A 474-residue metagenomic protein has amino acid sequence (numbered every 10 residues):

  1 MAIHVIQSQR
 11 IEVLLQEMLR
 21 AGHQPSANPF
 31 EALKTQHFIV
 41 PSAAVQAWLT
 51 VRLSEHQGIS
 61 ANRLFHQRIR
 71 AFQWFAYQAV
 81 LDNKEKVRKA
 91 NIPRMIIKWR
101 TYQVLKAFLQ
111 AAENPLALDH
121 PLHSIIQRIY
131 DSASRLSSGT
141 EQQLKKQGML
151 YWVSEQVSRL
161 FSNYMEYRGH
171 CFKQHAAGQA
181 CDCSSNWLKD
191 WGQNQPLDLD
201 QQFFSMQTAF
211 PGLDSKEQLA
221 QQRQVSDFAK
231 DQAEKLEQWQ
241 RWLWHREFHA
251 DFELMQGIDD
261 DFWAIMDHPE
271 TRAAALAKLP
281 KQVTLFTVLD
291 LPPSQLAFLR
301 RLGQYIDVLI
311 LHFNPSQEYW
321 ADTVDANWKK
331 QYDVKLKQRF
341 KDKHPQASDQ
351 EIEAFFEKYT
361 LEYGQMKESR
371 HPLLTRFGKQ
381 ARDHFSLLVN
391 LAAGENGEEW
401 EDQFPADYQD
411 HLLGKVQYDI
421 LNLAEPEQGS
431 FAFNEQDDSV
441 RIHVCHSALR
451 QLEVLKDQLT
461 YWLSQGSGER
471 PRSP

Functional and structural regions predicted by a protein language model:
M1-P474: Nucleic acid-machinery interaction/catalytic patches
